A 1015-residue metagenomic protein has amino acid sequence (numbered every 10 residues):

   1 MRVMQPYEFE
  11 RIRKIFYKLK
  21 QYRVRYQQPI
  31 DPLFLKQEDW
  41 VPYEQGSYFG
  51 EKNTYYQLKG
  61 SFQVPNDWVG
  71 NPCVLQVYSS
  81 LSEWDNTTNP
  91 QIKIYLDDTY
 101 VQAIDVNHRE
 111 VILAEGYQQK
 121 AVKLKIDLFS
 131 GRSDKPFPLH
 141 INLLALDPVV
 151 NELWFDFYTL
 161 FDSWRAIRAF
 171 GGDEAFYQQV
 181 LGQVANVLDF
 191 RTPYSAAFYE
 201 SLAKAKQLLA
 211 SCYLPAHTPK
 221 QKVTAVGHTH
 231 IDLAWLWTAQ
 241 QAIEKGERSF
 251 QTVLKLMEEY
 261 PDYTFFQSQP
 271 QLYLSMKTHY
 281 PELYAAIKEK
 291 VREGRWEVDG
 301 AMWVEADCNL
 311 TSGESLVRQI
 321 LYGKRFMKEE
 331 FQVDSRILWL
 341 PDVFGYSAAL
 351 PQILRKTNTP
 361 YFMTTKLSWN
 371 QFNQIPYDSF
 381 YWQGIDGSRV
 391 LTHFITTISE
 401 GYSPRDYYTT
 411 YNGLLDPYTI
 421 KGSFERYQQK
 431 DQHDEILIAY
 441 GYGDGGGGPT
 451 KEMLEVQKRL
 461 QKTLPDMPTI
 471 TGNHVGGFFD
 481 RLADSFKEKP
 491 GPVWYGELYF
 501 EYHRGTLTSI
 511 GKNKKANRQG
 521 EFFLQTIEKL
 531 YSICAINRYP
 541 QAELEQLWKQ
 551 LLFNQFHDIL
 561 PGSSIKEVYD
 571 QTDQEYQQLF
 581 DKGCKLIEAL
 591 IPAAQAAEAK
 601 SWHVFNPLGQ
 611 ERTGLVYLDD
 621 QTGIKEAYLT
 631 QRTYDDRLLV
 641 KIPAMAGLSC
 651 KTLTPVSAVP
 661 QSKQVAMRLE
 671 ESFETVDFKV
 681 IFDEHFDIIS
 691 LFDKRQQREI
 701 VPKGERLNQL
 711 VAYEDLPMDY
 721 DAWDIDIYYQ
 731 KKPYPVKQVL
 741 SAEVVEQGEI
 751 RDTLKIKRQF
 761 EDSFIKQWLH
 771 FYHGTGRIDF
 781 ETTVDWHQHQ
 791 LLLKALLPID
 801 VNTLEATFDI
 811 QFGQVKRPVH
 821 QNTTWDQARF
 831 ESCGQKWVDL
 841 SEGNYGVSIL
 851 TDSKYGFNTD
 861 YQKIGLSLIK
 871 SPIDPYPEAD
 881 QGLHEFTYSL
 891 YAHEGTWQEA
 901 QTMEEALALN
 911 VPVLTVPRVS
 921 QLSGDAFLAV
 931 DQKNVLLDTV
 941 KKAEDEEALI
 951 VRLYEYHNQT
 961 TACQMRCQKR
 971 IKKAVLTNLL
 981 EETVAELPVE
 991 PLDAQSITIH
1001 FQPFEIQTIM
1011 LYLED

Functional and structural regions predicted by a protein language model:
M1-V226, D1015: Mature N-terminal, pre-catalytic/accessory segment of carbohydrate-active enzymes
V74-Y78, Y95-Q119, M302-Y322, E330 (+3 more regions): Aromatic/His-enriched, Gly/Pro-containing loop or helix-boundary segments that lie immediately adjacent to catalytic
Y117-E200, T218, K222, H230-I231 (+7 more regions): Active-site and substrate-binding clefts of carbohydrate-active enzymes
D232, L236-F250: Fold-level signature of zinc-dependent metallopeptidase catalytic domains
L233, P261-Y263, Q267-P341, R389 (+1 more regions): Metal-dependent polysaccharide deacetylase catalytic core of the NodB/CE4 family, i.e., the active-site-bearing domain
A286-G294, E314, S347-D406: Surface-exposed loop and adjacent secondary-structure segments within mature catalytic domains
V317-F344, A348-A349, K356, G422-L437: CE4/NodB-like, metal-dependent polysaccharide N-deacetylase domain that modifies extracellular/periplasmic N-acetylated
L350-K356, M363, W369, D378 (+6 more regions): C-terminal (or distal) subdomains of carbohydrate-active enzymes
